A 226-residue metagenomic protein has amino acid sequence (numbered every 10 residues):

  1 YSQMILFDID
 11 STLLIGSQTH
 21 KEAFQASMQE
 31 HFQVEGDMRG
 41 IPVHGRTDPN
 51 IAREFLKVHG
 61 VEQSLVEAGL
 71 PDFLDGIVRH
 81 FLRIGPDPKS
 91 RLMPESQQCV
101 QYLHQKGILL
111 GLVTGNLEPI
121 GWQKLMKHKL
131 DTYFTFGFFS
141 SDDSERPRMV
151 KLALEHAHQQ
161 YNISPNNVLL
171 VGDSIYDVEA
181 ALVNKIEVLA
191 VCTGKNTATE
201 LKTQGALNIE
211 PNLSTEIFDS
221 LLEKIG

Functional and structural regions predicted by a protein language model:
Y1-H44, N50-R53, K57-V58: Active-site neighborhood of HAD-like aspartate-dependent phosphohydrolases
T12, S96-M126, F138-S144: Substrate-recognition element of Asp-dependent hydrolases with the DxDx(T/V) motif
R39-G40, H44, E67-P71, D131-S144: A short, structured active-site edge motif that brings together acidic residues
K57-Q98: Metal-dependent phosphoesterase signature
E62, D131-T135, L207: Conserved H-loop
R91, L117-L169, I175-N184: Substrate-recognition "cap/lid" segment bordering the active-site pocket of phosphatases
F138, L207-S214: Short acidic-hydrophobic, aromatic-tinged amphipathic segments that line or gate anion-handling sites
L170-E210: Acidic, Mg2+-coordinating phosphoryl-transfer loop and its flanking beta/alpha structural elements, shared across
